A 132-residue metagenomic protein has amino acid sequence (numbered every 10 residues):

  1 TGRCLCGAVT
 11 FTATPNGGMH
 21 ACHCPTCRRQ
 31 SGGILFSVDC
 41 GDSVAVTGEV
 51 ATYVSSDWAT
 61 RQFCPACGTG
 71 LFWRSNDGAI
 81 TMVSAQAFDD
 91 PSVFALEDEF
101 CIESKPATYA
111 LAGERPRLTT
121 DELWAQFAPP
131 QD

Functional and structural regions predicted by a protein language model:
T1-R3, A8-D132: A short Gly-Trp-Pro
